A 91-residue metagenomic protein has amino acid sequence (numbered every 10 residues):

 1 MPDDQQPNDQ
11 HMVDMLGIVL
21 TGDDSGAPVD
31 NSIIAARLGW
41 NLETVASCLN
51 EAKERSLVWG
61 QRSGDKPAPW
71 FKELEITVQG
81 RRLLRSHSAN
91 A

Functional and structural regions predicted by a protein language model:
M1-D4, L38, S86-A91: Short intrinsically disordered terminal tails
M1-L16: Short alpha-helical segments that sit at the start of domains
Q6, G39-E54, F71: Short amphipathic alpha-helical interaction segments
M15-G22, L83: Short amphipathic alpha-helical elements of helix-turn-helix/winged-helix folds
S25-R37: Short acidic, hydrophobic short linear motifs in intrinsically disordered regions
K53-G64: A short, conserved structural fragment
D65-E75: Minor-groove-contacting beta-hairpin "wing" of winged helix-turn-helix DNA-binding domains
L74-A91: Short, amphipathic alpha-helical interaction segments positioned at domain boundaries
